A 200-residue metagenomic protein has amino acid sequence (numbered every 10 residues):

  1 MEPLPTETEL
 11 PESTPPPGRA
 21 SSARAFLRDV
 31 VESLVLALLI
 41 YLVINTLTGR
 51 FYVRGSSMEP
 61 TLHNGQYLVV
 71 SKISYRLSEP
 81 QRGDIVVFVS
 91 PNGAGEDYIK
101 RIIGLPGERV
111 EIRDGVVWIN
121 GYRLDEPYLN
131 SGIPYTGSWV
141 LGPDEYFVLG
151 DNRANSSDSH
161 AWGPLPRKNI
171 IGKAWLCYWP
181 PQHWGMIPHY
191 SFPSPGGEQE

Functional and structural regions predicted by a protein language model:
M1-E32, V43, G49-Y52, M58-E200: Soluble "head" domains of membrane/secretory-pathway proteins
A37-N45: Alpha-helical transmembrane segments
